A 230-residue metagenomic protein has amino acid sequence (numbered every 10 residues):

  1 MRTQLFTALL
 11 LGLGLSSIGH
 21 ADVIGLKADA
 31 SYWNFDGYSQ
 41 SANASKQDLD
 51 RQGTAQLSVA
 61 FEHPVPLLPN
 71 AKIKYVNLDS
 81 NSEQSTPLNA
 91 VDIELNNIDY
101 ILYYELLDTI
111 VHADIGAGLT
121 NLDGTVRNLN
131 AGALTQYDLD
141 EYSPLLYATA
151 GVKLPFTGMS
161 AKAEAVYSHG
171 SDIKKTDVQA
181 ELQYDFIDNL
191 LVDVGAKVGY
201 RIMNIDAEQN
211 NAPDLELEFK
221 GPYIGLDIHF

Functional and structural regions predicted by a protein language model:
H20-N81: Short glycine/proline- and aromatic-enriched beta-strand/turn motifs that initiate or cap beta-hairpins
D22-I24, R51-A55, E94-I98, V111 (+3 more regions): Residues that define the transmembrane beta-barrel architecture of outer-membrane proteins
I24-A28, L57, P69-I73, V111-A117 (+5 more regions): Transmembrane beta-strands of outer-membrane beta-barrel proteins
G25, Y32, E218-F230: Outer-membrane beta-barrel "beta-signal"
A30-D36, H63, Y75-N81, L119-T125 (+4 more regions): Transmembrane beta-strands of outer-membrane beta-barrel pores
Y38-S45, S82-N89, T125-L134, D172-V178 (+1 more regions): Outer-membrane beta-barrel translocator domains and adjoining extracellular loop/strand segments of Gram-negative
L57-H63, Y100-Y104, A117-L119, L146-V152 (+3 more regions): Residues on the lipid-exposed face of transmembrane beta-strands in outer-membrane beta-barrel proteins
V65-M159, D188: Gram-negative (and chloroplast) outer-membrane scaffold detector with strong preference for beta-barrel transmembrane
